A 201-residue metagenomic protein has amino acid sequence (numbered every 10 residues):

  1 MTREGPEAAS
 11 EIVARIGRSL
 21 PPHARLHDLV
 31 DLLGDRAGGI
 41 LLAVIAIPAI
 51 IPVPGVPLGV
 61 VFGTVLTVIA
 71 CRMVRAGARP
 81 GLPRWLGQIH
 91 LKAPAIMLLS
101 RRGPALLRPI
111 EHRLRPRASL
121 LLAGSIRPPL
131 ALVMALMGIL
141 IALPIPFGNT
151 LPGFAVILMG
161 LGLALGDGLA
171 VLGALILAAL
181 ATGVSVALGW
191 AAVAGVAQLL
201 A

Functional and structural regions predicted by a protein language model:
M1-I51, L175-A179, V184, A191: Cytosolic-side membrane-entry/anchor segment at the start of a transmembrane helix
T2-E7, A14, R18, L91-L120: Membrane-proximal soluble regions of multi-pass membrane proteins
T2-V13, A70-R84, S119-A131: Hydrophobic alpha-helical transmembrane segments
I45-F62, M137-G148, P152, L163: Transmembrane alpha-helix interface/packing and boundary motifs in multi-pass membrane proteins, characterized by
V53-H90: Hydrophobic alpha-helical membrane-embedded segments
V65, R72, P152-L169: Interfacial segments of multi-pass membrane proteins
R101-P152: Alpha-helical transmembrane segments of helical membrane proteins, especially in multi-pass transport, channel
S185-A201: Juxtamembrane boundary at the C-terminal end of a transmembrane helix
